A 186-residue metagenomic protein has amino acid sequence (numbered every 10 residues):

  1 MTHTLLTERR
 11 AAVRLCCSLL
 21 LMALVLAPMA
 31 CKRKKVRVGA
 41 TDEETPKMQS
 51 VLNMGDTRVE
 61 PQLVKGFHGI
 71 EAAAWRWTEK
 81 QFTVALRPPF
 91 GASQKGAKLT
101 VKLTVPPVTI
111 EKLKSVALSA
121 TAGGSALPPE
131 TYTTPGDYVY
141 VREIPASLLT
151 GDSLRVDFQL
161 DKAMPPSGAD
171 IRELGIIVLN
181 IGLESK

Functional and structural regions predicted by a protein language model:
M1-V13: N-terminal secretory signal peptides that target proteins for export/translocation
A12-L21: Sec-dependent N-terminal signal peptides
A27-A30: C-terminal motif of bacterial Sec signal peptides marking the signal peptidase cleavage site
K32-G96, V108-E111, A163-K186: Glycan-recognition and processing domains
K95-L103, A120, Y138-Y140, L149-S167: Short, well-structured beta-strand segments within conserved domains
T104, T121-G123, E184: Predominantly extracellular/luminal cell-surface or secreted proteins
E111-S125: Short, surface-exposed beta-strand/strand-loop-strand elements in extracellular ectodomains
S125-T150: Extracellular carbohydrate recognition and processing domains and analogous Trp-centered ligand-binding platforms
